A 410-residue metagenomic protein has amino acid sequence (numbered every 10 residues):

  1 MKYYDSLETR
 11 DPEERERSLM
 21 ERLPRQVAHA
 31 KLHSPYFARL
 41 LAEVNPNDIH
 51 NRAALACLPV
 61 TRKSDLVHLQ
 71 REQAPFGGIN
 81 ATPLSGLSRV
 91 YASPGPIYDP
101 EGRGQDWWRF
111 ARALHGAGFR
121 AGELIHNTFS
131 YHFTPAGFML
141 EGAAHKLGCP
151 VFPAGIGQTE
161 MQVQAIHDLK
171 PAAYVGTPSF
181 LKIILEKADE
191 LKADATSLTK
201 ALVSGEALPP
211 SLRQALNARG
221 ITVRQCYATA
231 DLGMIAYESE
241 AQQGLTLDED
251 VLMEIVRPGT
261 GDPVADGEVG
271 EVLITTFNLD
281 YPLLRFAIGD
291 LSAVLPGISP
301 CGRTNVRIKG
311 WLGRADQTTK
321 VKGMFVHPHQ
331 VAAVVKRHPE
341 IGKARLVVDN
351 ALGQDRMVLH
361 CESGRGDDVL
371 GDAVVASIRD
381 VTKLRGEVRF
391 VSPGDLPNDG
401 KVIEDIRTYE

Functional and structural regions predicted by a protein language model:
M1-G116, R120-A121, T260, G353-V358 (+3 more regions): Nucleotide 5′-phosphate-binding alpha/beta core
Y4-S6, A53-R219, Q242-Q243, F390: Active-site phosphate/ATP/adenylate-binding loop shared across adenylate-forming ligases
A30, S93, I125, Y174 (+5 more regions): Residue-level signal for inorganic ion chemistry
Y36, L40, M161, I183-I184 (+3 more regions): Phosphate- and divalent-cation-binding pockets in alpha/beta enzyme and binding domains that engage nucleotide-derived
V151, V223, M253, A344-L346 (+1 more regions): Generic structural signal for residues in well-ordered beta-strands
Y174, F277-L384, G400: AMP-binding/adenylate-forming catalytic core of the ANL superfamily
L208-I298: Conserved AMP-binding/adenylate-forming
